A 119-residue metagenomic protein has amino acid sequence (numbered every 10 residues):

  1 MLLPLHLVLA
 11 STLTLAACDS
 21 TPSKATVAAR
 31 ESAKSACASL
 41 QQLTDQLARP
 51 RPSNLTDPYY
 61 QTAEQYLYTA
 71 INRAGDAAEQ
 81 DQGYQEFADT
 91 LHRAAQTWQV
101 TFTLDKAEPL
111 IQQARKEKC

Functional and structural regions predicted by a protein language model:
M1-H6: Bacterial N-terminal signal peptides that target proteins for export
S11, R30, I111-Q113: Residue-level signal for mature regions of secreted extracellular proteins and peptides
T14-A17: C-terminal motif of bacterial Sec signal peptides marking the signal peptidase cleavage site
D19-T21: Bacterial signal peptide processing site
A25-S32, P52-L55, Y59, Q99 (+1 more regions): Non-transmembrane, amphipathic alpha-helical segments
A29-N54, K116: Short terminal alpha-helical segments
T44, R51-D57, G83-E86, W98: Primarily mature extracellular domains of secreted and cell-surface proteins, especially surface-exposed modules
A63-C119: Extracytosolic low-complexity repeat regions of secreted or lipid-anchored proteins
